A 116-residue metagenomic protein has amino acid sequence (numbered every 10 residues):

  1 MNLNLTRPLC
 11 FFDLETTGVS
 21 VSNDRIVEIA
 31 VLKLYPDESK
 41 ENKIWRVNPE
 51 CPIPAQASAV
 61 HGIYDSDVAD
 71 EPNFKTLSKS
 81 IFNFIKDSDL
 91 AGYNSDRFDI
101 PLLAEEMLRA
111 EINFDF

Functional and structural regions predicted by a protein language model:
M1-F116: Conserved non-catalytic scaffold segment of RNase H-like nuclease domains
